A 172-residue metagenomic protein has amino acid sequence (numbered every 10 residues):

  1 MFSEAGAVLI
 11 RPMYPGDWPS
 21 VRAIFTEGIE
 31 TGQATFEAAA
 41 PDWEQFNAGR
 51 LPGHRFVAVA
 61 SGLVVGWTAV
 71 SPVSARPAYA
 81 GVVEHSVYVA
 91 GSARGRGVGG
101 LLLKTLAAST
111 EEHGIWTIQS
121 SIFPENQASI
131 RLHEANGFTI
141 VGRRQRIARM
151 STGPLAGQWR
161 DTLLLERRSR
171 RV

Functional and structural regions predicted by a protein language model:
A7-V21: A short beta-loop-alpha structural element at the N-terminal edge of CoA-dependent acyl/N-acetyltransferase catalytic
P15, T35-S92, L103-K104, S109 (+1 more regions): Acetyl-CoA-dependent GNAT
R22-A40: Helix-loop element at the rim of GNAT/NAT acetyltransferase active sites that forms part of the acceptor-substrate
L63-W67, A128, W159: Glycine-rich acetyl-CoA-binding "A-motif" of GNAT/NAT acetyltransferases
A69, P77, Q119-I122, E134 (+1 more regions): Conserved catalytic-core motifs of GNAT/GCN5-like acyltransferases
H85, I118-S120, L165: A structural signal for short, well-ordered beta-strand segments
G95-A108, R131-A135: Conserved acetyl-CoA-binding loop-helix of GNAT-fold acetyltransferases
T110-I122: Conserved GNAT acetyl-CoA-binding A-motif
